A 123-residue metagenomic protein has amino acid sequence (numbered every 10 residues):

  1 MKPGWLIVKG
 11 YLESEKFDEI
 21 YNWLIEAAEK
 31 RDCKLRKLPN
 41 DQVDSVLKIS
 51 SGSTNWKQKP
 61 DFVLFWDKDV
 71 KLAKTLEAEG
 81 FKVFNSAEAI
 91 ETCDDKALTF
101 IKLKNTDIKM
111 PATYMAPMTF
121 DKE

Functional and structural regions predicted by a protein language model:
M1-A87: ATP-binding N-terminal substructure of ATP-dependent carboxylate-amine bond-forming enzymes
W5-G10, G80, E88-E123: Active-site nucleotide/adenylate-binding loops and adjacent lid/helix of ATP-dependent enzymes
